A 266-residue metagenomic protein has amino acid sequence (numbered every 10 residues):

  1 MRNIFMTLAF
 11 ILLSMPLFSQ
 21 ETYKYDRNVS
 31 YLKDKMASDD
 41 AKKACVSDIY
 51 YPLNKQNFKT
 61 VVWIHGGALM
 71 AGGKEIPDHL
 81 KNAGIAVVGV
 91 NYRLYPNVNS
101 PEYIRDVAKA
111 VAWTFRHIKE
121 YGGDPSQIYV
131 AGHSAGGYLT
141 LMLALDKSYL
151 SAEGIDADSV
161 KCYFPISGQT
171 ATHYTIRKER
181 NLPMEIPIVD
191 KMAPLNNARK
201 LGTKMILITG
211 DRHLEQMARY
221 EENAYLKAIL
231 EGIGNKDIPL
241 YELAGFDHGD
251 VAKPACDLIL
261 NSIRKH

Functional and structural regions predicted by a protein language model:
M1-T22: Bacterial Sec-dependent N-terminal signal peptides
Q20-K55: N-terminal cap/lid segment of alpha/beta-hydrolase-fold proteins
V29, F115-E179, D190, P194: Primarily recognizes the serine-hydrolase "nucleophile elbow" in alpha/beta-hydrolase and SGNH/GDSL folds
N57-G67: Short beta-strand element of the alpha/beta-hydrolase
G73-V90: Short amphipathic alpha-helix adjacent to the substrate-entry channel of hydrolases
V98-K119: Alpha/beta-hydrolase active-site loop
G154-R177, M184-A224, G232: The feature captures the conserved acid-bearing segment of alpha/beta-hydrolase catalytic domains
A224, E231-H266: C-terminal catalytic histidine-bearing segment of alpha/beta-hydrolase fold enzymes
